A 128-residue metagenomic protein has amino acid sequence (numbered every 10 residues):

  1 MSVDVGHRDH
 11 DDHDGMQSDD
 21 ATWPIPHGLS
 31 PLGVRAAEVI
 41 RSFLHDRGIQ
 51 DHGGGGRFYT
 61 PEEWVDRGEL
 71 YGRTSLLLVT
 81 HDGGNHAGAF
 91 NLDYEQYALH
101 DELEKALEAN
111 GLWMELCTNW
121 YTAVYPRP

Functional and structural regions predicted by a protein language model:
M1-H7, V79, L92-E104: Aromatic-residue detector
S2-A21, L29-G88: An N-terminal amphipathic alpha-helical segment
T22-P31, G88-Y97, W120: A short, exposed loop/beta-hairpin motif centered on an aromatic-Gly-Thr core
H27, P31, D66, L99-D101 (+1 more regions): Short, well-ordered helical secondary-structure segments
D93-P128: Short, compact, well-ordered microdomains
